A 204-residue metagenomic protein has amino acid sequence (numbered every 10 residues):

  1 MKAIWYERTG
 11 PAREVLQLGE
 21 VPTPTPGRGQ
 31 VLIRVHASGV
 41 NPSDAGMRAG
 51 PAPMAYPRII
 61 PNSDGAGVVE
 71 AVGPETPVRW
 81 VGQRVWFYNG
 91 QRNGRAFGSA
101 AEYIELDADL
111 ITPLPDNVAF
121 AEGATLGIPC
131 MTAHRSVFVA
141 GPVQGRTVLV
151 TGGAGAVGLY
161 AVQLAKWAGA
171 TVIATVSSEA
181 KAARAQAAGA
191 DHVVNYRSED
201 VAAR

Functional and structural regions predicted by a protein language model:
M1, Q83, V143-T147: Nucleotide donor/acceptor-binding cores
A3-Y6, V85: A short beta-strand micro-motif
G10-L16, P42-S43: Short N-terminal binding/cap micro-motifs at the start of the first secondary-structure element
L18-T23, A66-V68, Y103-E105, I111 (+1 more regions): Conserved hydrophobic/aromatic beta-strand scaffold that supports enzyme active sites
P22-G39, A49-R92, G98: Glycine-rich beta-strand-centered segment in the early N-terminal region that forms part of a ligand/cofactor-binding
T25, Q30, A37-G39, D64 (+7 more regions): Conserved functional loop/turn residues at catalytic and ligand-binding sites
Y88-G152: NAD(P)H dinucleotide-binding glycine-rich loop of Rossmann-like/cofactor-binding domains, especially the beta1-alpha1
A124-R204: Mid-domain Rossmann-like dinucleotide-binding core that forms the NAD(H)/NADP(H) cofactor-binding site
